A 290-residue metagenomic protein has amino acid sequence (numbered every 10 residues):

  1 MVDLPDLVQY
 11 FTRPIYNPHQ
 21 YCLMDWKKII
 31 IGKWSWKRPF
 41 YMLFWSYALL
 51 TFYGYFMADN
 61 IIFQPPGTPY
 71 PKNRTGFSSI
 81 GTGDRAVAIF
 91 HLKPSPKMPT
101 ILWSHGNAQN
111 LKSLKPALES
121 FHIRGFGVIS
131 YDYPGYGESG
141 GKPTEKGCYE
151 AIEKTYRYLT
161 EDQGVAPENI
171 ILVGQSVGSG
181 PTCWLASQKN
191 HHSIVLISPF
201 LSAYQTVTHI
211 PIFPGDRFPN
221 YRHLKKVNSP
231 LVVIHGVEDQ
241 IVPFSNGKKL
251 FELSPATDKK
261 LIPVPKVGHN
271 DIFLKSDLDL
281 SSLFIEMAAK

Functional and structural regions predicted by a protein language model:
P39-G81, F90: An N-terminal hydrophobic leader/cap segment in hydrolases
V87-Y158, G180: Membrane-embedded segments
A117, S229, P243-E252: Short alpha-helix in the alpha/beta-hydrolase fold that links the catalytic acid
V165-Q175: Alpha/beta-hydrolase fold nucleophile elbow
H191, V195-Q205: Active-site nucleophile loop of the alpha/beta-hydrolase fold
V227, V233-H235, D239: Short beta-strand/loop motif that positions the catalytic acidic residue of the alpha/beta-hydrolase fold
E238-V242, H269-N270: Acidic catalytic loop of the alpha/beta-hydrolase fold
K248-E252, A256-K290: C-terminal catalytic histidine-bearing segment of alpha/beta-hydrolase fold enzymes
